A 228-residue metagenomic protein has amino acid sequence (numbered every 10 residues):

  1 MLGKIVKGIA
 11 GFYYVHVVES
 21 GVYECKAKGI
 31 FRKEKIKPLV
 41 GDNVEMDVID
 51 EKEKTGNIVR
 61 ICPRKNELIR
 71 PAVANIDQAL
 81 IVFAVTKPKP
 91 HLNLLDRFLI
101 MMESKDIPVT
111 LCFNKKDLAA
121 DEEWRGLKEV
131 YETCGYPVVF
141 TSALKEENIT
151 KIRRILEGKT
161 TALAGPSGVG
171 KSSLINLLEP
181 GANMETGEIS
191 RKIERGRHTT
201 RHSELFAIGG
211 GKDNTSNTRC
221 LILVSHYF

Functional and structural regions predicted by a protein language model:
M1-I9: Structural detector for short beta-strands of small beta-barrel domains
G11, G29, K35-K54, R60-Q78 (+7 more regions): Helix-rich effector regions associated with P-loop NTPase G domains
Y13-V17, C25, M46: SH3/SH3-like beta-barrel fold
G21-I30: Short, structured beta-strand/loop micro-motifs enriched in basic residues and often containing a Trp
F83-L92: Short, glycine-rich nucleotide/cofactor-binding loops
N93-E103: Histidine-anchored nucleotide/phosphate-binding helix
L118-V169: Canonical P-loop GTPase G-domain recognition
S167, S172, L177: Walker A/P-loop
